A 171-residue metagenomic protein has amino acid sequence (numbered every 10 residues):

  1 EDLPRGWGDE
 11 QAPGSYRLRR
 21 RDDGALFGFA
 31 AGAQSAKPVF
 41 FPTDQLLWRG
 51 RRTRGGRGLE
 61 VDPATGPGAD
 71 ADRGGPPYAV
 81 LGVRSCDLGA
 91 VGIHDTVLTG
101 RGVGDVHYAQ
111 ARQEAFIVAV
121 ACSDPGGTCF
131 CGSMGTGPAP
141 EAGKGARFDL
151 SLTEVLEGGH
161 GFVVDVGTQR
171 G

Functional and structural regions predicted by a protein language model:
E1-G171: Iron-sulfur-associated redox domains of electron-transfer enzymes in respiratory and anaerobic energy metabolism
